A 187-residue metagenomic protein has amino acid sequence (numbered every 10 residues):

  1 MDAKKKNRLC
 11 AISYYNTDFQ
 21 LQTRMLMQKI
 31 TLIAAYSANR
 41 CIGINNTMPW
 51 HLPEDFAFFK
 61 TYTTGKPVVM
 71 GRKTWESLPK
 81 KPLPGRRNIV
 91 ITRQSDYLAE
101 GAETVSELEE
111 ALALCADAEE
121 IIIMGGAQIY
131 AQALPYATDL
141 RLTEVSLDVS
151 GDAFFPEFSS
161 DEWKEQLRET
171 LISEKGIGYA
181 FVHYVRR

Functional and structural regions predicted by a protein language model:
M1-K4, L9-S13, D18: Short, low-complexity, charge-dense intrinsically disordered segments
S13, R24-L26: Alpha-helical and His/Cys-centered functional microenvironments
L21: Cationic, low-complexity basic patches in intrinsically disordered or flexible, solvent-exposed regions
L26-R187: Enzymes that bind and transform nitrogen-containing heteroaromatic metabolites
